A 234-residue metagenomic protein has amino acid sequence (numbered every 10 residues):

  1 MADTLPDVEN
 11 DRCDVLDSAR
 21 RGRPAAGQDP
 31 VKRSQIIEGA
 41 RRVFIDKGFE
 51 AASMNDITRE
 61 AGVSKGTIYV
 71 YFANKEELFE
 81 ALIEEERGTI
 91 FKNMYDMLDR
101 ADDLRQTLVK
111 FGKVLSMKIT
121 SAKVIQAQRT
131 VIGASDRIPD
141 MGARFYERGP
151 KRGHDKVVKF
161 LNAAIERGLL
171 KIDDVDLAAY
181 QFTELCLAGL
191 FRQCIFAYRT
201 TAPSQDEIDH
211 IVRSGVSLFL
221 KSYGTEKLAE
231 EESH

Functional and structural regions predicted by a protein language model:
M1-K47, A51-V63, V70-E77: Basic, helix-initiating cap at the start of DNA-binding domains
M1-R23, K110, V114, D155 (+2 more regions): C-terminal peripheral helix-coil segments that are non-catalytic and often amphipathic
V31, Q35-R42, D46, E60 (+4 more regions): Alpha-helical structural segments
D56, D102-T107, D174-L177, E207: A conserved beta-strand->loop->alpha-helix hinge within the catalytic CA
F91, A127-Q128, A143-F145, D173 (+3 more regions): Short, hydrophobic secondary-structure boundary micro-motifs
I119-R144, F191-Y198: Amphipathic alpha-helical segments used for helix-helix packing
